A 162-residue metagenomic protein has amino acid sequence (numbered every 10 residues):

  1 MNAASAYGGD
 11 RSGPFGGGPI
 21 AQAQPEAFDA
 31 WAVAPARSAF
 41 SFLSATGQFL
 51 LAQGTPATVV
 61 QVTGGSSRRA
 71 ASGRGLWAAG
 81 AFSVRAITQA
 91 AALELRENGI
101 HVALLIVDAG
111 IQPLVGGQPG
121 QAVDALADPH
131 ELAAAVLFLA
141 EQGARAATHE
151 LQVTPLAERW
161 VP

Functional and structural regions predicted by a protein language model:
M1-G13, P35, Q61, A103: Rossmann-fold scaffold of SDR-type NAD(P)-dependent oxidoreductases
S5-A6, A23-A27, W31, L51 (+4 more regions): Catalytic loop of short-chain dehydrogenase/reductase
A6-G8, F15, S67, D108-Q112 (+1 more regions): Conserved sequence/active-site signature of Rossmann-fold short-chain dehydrogenase/reductase
R11, F15-Q22, E26-A34: Active-site Tyr-X3-Lys motif and surrounding loop/helix of classical short-chain dehydrogenase/reductase
A27, R37-S41, G75, S83-A86 (+1 more regions): Conserved cofactor-binding/catalytic machinery of classical short-chain dehydrogenase/reductase
A30-G54: Amphipathic alpha-helical dimer-interface segment in Rossmann-like NAD(P)H-dependent oxidoreductases
R37, E97-Q112, P119-P162: C-terminal helical subdomain
F40, S44, A81-L93, A133-L137: Conserved active-site helix of classical SDR/Rossmann-fold NAD(P)-dependent CH-OH oxidoreductases
